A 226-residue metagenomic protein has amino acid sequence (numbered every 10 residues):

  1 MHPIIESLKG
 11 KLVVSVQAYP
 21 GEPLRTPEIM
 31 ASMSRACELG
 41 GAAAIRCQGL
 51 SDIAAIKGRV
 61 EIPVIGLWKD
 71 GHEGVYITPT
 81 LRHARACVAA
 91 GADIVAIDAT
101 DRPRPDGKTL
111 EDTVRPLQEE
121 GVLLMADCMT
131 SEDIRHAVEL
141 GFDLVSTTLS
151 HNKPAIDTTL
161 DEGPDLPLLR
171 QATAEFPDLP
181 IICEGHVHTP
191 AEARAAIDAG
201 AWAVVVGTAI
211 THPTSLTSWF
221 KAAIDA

Functional and structural regions predicted by a protein language model:
M1, Y19-L24, Q118, L166-A226: Alpha/beta catalytic cores of nucleotide-metabolism and tRNA/nucleoside-modifying enzymes
M1-A89, E132, H136-L140, A223-D225: Conserved N-terminal beta1-alpha1 strand-loop-helix module at the mouth
Q17-G21, Q48-L50, K69-H72, T100-R102 (+5 more regions): Active-site beta-loop-alpha junctions enriched in small/polar residues
Q17-Y19, A90-R104, L144-D157, A199-F220: Glycine-rich phosphate-binding active-site loops on the catalytic face of alpha/beta enzymes
P27-E28, A36-L39, L67-I77, T100-P103 (+2 more regions): Glycine-rich tight-turn/loop motif centered on a GG-T
G41, V60-V64, A90-I94, Q118-G121 (+4 more regions): Glycine-enriched alpha-helix->loop->beta-strand junction motifs that scaffold or abut catalytic
A42-G49, Y76, D93-D106, V122-R135 (+4 more regions): Catalytic beta/alpha-barrel core
H83, K108-E119, S131, V138-L149 (+1 more regions): Short loop-to-alpha-helix "cap/lid" segments that border enzyme active sites across diverse enzyme classes
